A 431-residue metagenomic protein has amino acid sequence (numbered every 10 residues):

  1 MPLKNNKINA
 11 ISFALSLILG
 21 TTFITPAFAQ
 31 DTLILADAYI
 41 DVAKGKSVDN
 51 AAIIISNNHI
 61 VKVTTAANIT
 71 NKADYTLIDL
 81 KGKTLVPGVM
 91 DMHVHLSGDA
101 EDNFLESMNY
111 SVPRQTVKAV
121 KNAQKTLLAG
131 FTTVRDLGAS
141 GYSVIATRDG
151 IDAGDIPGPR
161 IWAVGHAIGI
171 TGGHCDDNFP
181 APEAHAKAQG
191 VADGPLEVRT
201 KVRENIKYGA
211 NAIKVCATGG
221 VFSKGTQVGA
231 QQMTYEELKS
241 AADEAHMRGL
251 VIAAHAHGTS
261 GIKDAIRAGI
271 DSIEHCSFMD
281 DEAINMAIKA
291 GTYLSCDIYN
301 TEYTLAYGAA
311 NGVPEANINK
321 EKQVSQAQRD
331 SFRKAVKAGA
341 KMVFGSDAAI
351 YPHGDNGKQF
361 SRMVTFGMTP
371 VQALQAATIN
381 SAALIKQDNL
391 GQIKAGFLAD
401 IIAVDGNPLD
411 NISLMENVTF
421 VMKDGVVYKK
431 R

Functional and structural regions predicted by a protein language model:
M1-S16, F28-A51, S56, A66 (+6 more regions): Active-site microenvironment of metallo-dependent hydrolases
K44-V86: Histidine-rich, glycine-flanked metal-binding segment
T84-D155, T171-H174, N178-A181, E236 (+1 more regions): Metal-associated gating/positioning segment near the N- to mid-region
S97-Q115, Q124, T171-A186, V221-Q232 (+1 more regions): Active-site gating loops and adjacent loop-to-helix segments of metal-dependent hydrolytic enzymes
A100-F104, S223-G225, I262-A268, I298-V313 (+4 more regions): Histidine/acidic-residue-rich catalytic or RNA/ligand-binding cores of hydrolases and nuclease-related proteins
N109, M247, E315-A316, Q323-N407: His/Asp/Glu-enriched, well-ordered alpha-helical/loop segment that forms or immediately abuts the divalent-metal
A119-V144, G158-A167, A210-S223, V251 (+2 more regions): Divalent metal-dependent hydrolysis catalytic cores, especially in the metallo-beta-lactamase
D149, A153-A167, G229-A254, G291 (+1 more regions): Alpha-helix-loop-beta-strand connector modules within alpha/beta enzyme cores
